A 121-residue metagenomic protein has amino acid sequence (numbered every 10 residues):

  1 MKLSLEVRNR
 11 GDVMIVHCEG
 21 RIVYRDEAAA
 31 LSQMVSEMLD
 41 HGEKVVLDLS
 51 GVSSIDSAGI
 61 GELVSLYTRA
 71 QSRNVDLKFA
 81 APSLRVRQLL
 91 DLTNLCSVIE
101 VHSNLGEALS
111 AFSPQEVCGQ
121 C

Functional and structural regions predicted by a protein language model:
L3-Q33: STAS-typified acidic loop motif
E6-R8, A80, H102: General small-molecule cofactor/ligand-binding pocket signal
R10-G11, S50, P82, G106: Conserved catalytic submotifs in the C-terminal HATPase_c
D12, L95-V98, N104: Glycine-centered tight turns that cap/initiate beta-strands
D12-V13, L77, A81, S113: Long, contiguous secondary-structure blocks with strong helical propensity
R21-I99: Amphipathic alpha-helical interaction surfaces in cytosolic regulatory modules
S103-C121: A charged, well-structured terminal subsegment
